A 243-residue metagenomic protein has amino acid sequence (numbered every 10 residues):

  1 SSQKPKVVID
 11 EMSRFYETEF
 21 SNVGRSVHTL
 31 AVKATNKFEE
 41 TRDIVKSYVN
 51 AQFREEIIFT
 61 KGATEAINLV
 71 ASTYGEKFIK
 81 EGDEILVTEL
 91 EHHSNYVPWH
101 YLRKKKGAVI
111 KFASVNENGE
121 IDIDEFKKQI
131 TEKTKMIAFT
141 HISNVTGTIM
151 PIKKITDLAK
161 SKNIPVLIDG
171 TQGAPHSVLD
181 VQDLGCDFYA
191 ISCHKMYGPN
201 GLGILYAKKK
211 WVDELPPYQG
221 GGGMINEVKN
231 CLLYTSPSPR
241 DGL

Functional and structural regions predicted by a protein language model:
S1-S236, R240: Pyridoxal 5′-phosphate
